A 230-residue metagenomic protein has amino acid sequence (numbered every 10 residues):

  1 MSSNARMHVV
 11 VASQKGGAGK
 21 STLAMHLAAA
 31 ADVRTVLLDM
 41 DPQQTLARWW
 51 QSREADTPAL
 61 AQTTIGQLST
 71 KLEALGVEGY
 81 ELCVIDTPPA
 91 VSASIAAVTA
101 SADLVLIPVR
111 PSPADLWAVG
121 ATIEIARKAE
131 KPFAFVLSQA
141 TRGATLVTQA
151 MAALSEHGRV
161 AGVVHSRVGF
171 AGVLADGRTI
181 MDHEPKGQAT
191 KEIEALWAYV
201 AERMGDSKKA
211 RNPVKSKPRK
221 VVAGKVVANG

Functional and structural regions predicted by a protein language model:
S2-A18, M25-A96, E124, A152-A153 (+1 more regions): P-loop/Walker-type NTP enzyme "switch/lid" segment
L37-D39, V84, S101, L106 (+1 more regions): Generic enzyme active-site microenvironment
V91-P113: Inter-motif core of Ras-like GTPase G domains
L104-I107, A114-A140, T145-H157, V164: Anionic-ligand binding region
T141, M151-T179, Y199: Beta-strand-loop-alpha "switch" segments that mediate conformational coupling across diverse proteins
I180-G230: NTP-binding/hydrolysis catalytic cores, primarily Walker-type P-loop NTPases
